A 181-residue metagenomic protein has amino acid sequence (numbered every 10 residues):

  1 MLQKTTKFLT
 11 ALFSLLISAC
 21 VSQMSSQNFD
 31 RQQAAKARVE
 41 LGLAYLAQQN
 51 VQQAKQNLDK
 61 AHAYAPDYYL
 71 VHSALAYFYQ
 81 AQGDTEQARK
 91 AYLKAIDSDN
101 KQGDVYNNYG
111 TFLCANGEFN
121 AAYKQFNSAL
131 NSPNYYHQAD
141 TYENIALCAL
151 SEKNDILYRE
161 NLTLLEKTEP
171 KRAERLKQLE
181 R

Functional and structural regions predicted by a protein language model:
S14-A37: Bacterial Sec signal peptide processing site at the extreme N-terminus
D30, Y64, S98, S132-N134 (+1 more regions): Structural marker of alpha-solenoid helical repeat scaffolds
A34, Y68, Q102, Y136-Q138 (+1 more regions): Residue-level recognition of tetratricopeptide repeat
E40, A74, N108, Y142-N144 (+1 more regions): Canonical tetratricopeptide repeat
K60-A61, K94-A95, S128-N131, L164-L165: Canonical positions in the second alpha-helix
V71, V105, A139-T141, R175: TPR alpha-solenoid repeat register
